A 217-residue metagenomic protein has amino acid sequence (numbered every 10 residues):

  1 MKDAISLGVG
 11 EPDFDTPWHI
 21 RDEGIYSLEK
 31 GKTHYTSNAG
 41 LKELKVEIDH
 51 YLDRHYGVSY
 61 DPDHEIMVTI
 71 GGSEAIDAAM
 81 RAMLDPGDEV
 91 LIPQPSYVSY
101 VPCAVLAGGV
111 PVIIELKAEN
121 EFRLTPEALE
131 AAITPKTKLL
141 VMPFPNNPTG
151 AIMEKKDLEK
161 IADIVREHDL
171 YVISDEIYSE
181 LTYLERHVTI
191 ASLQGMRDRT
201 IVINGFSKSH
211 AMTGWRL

Functional and structural regions predicted by a protein language model:
M1, A107, E167-H168: Helix C-cap/helix->beta junction micro-motif
M1-G71, A78: N-terminal small-domain helix-loop-helix segment of the aminotransferase-like
Y60-I66, P86-E89, K136, R197-T200: Short acidic capping loops at alpha-helix termini that bridge into adjacent secondary structure
A82-A104: Conserved PLP-anchoring active-site segment centered on the Schiff-base-forming lysine
V105-V112: A short helix-loop-beta submotif of the ANL/AMP-binding
V112, L116-R186: Active-site phosphate-binding strand-loop segment of PLP-dependent enzymes
L193-L217: Active-site PLP attachment segment
